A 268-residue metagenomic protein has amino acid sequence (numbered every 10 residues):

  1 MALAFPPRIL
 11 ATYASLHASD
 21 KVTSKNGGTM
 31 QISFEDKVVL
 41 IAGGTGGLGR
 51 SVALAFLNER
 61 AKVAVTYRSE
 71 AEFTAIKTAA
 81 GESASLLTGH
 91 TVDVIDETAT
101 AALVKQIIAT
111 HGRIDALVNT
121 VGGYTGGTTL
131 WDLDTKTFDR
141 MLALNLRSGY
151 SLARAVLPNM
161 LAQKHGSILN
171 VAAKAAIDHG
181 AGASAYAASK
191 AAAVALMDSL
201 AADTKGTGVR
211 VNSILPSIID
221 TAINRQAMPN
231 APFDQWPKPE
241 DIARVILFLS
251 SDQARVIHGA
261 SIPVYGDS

Functional and structural regions predicted by a protein language model:
V38, T45-G46: Conserved glycine-rich cofactor-binding loop
T91-L103, T135: The beta1-alpha1 cofactor-binding region of Rossmann-like NAD(H)/NADP(H)-dependent oxidoreductases
T128-L130, D134-L142: Substrate-binding pocket helix/loop in short-chain dehydrogenase/reductase
A153, S189: Active-site helix of classical SDR
P158, A202-D203, R255: Alpha-helical segment proximal to the catalytic Tyr-Lys
A173: Residue(s) in the substrate-gating loop at a strand-loop-helix junction that position the organic substrate next
G206, S213-I214, T221, A231-S268: C-terminal helical subdomain
